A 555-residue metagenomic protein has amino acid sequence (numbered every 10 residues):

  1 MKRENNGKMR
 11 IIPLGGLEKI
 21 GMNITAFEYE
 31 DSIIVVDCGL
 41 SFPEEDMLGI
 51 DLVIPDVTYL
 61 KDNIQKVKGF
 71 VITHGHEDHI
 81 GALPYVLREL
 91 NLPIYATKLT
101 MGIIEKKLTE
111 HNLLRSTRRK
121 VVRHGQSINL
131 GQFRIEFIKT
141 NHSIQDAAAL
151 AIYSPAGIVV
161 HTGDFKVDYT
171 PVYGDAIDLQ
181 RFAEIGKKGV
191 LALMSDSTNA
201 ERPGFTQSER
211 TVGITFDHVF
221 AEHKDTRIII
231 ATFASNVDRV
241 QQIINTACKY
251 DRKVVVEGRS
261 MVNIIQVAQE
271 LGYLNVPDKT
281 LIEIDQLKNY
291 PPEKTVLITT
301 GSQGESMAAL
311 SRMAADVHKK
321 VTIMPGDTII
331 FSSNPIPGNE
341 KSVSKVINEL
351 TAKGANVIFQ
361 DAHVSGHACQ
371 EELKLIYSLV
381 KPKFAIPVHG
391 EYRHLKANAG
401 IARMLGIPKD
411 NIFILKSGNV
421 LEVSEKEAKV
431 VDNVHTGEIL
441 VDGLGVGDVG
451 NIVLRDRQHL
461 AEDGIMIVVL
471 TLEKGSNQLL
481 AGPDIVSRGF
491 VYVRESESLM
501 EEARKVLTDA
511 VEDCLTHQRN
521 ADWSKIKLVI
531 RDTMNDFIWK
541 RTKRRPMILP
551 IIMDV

Functional and structural regions predicted by a protein language model:
K2-V71, H76-N289, A308-T322, K341-S344: His/Asp/Glu-rich metal-coordinating catalytic cores of metallo-dependent phosphodiesterases/hydrolases acting on
L17, S41-E45, G49, K66-V67 (+6 more regions): A glycine- and charged-residue-rich anion-binding loop/surface
P93, I386, L549: Short glycine-rich phosphate-binding loop at a beta-alpha junction
L108, A402, I538: Conserved hydrophobic residues forming the short capping helix/wall of the S-adenosyl-L-methionine
R123, K416, R544-I548: Short Gly/Ser/Thr- and Asp/Glu-enriched loop/turn motifs at secondary-structure junctions
R202-S332, I336-E502, V506-Q518, K527-L528 (+1 more regions): Hard-cation-handling environments
R519-V555: C-terminal tails and terminal domains of large nucleic-acid-associated and other macromolecular-machine proteins
